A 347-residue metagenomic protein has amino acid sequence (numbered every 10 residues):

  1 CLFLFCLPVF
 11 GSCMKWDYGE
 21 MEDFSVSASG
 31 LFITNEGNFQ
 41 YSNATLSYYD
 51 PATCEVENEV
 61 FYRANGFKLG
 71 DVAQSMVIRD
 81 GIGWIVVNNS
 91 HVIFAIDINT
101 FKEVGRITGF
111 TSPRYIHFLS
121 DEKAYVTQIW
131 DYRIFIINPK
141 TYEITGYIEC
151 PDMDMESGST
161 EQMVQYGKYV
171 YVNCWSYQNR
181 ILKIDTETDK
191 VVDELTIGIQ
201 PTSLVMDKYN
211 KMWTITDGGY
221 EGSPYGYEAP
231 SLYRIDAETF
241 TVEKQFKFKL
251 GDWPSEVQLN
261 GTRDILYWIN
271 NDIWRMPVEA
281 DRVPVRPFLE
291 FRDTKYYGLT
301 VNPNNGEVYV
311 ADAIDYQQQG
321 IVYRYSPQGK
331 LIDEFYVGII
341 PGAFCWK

Functional and structural regions predicted by a protein language model:
C1-L7: Sec-dependent N-terminal signal peptides
V9-S12: C-terminal motif of bacterial Sec signal peptides marking the signal peptidase cleavage site
M14-K347: Predominantly soluble domains enriched in secretory-pathway, periplasmic, or organellar proteins
